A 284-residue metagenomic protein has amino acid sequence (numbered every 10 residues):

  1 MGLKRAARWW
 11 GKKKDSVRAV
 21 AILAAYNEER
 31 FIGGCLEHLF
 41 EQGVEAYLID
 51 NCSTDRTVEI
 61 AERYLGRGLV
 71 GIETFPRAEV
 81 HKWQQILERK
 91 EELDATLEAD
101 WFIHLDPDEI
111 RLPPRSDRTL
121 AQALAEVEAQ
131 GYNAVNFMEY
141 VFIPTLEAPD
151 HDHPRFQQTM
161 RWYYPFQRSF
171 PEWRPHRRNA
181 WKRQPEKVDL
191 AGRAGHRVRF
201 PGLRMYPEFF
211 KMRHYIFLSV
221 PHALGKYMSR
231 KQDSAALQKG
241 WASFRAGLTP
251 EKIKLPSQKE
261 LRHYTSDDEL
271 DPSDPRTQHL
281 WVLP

Functional and structural regions predicted by a protein language model:
M1-E37: N-proximal low-complexity "stem/linker" segments adjacent to membrane-targeting elements
G2-W10, Q84-E88, P113-P284: Catalytic-site signature of metal-activated, phosphate-bearing donor transferases, centered on the GT-A/GT-A-like
I22, Y47-I49, R111: Short catalytic-loop micro-motif centered on adjacent basic/acidic residues
L23, L105-P107: Active-site flanking residues adjacent to catalytic metal/cofactor-binding acidic residues
R30-F31, R56, I143-T145: Flexible loop/turn segments at secondary-structure boundaries
H38-A78: Acidic donor-binding segment of Leloir-type glycosyltransferases
V44, D100, D108, N133: Conserved acidic residues
A61-L105, L112-R115: Active-site-proximal specificity loops/subdomain of glycosyltransferases
